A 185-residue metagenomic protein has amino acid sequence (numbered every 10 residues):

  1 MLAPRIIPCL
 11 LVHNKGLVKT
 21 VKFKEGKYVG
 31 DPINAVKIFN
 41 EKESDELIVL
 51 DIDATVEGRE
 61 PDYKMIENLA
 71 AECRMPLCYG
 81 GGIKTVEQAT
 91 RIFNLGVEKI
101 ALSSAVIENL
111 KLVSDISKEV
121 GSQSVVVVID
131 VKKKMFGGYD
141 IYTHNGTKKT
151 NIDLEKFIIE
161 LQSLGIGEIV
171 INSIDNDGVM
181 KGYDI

Functional and structural regions predicted by a protein language model:
L2-I6: Extreme N-terminal starter segment of soluble prokaryotic enzymes
P8, V12, E57-G80, S114-D130 (+1 more regions): Alpha-helix-loop-beta-strand connector modules within alpha/beta enzyme cores
V12-V18, K24-E25, F93, V97-I171 (+1 more regions): Conserved anion-binding
G16-E60: N-terminal beta-alpha supersecondary unit
K24-K27, D31, E57, P61 (+2 more regions): Alpha-helix N-cap and loop-to-helix initiation/capping positions
Y28-N40, K84-R91, K149-E160: Short, acidic/polar
E43-D45, R74, V97, I166: A structural motif
E46-M65, S104, V170-G182: Glycine-rich, proline-tolerant flexible connector loops at the mouths of alpha/beta enzymes
